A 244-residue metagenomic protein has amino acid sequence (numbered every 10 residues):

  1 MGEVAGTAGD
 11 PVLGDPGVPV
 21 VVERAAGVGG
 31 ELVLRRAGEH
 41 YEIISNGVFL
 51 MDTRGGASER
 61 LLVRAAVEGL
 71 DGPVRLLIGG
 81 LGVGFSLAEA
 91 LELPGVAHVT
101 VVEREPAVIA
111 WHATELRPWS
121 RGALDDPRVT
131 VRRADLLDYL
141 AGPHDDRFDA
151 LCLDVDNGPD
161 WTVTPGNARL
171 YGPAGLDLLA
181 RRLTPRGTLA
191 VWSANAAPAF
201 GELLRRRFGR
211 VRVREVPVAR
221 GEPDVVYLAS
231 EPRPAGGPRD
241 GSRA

Functional and structural regions predicted by a protein language model:
M1-I44: N-terminal auxiliary segments of SAM/dcSAM-dependent transferases
E3, G56-L183, V191-W192, R212 (+2 more regions): The AdoMet/dcAdoMet-binding core of the Class I SAM-like
R24-G27, E31-L32, I43-D71: Class I SAM-dependent methyltransferase Rossmann-like catalytic core, especially the SAM/SAH-binding loop
A37, N46, S230-P232: Structured loops at beta-to-helix junctions and adjacent beta-edge loops in soluble globular domains
T53, F85, A199: Residues that form or flank phosphate/diphosphate-binding pockets in enzymes that use nucleotide phosphates
G187: Glycine-centered, small-residue-biased loops immediately flanking beta-strands in adenine/cofactor-binding cores
A194-A244: Class I S-adenosyl-L-methionine
